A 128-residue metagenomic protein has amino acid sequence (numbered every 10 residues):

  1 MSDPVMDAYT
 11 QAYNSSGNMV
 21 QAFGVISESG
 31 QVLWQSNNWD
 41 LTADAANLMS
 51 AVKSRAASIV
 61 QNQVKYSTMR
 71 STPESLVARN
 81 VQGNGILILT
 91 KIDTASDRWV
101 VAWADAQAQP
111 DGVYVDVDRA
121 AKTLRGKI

Functional and structural regions predicted by a protein language model:
M1-I128: Non-catalytic interaction/Regulatory regions outside core domains
